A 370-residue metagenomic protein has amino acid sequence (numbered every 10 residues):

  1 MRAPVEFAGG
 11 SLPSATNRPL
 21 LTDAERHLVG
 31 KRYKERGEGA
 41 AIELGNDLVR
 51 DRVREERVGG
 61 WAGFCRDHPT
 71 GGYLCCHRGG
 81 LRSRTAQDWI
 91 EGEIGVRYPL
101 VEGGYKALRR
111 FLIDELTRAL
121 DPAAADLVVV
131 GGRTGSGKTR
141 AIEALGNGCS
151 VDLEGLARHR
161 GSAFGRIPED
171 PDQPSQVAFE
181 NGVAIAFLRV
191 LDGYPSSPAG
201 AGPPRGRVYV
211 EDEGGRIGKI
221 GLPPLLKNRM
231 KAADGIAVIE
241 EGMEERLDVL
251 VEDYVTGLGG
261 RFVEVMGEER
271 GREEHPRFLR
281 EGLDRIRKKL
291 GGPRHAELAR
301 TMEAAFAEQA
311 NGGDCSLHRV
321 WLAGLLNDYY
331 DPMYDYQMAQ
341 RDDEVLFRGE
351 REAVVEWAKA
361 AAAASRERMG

Functional and structural regions predicted by a protein language model:
M1-C65: Positively charged, proline/Ser/Thr-rich regional signature most characteristic of the Rhodanese/CDC25-like
P13-S14, G148, M230-G235: Short glycine-/polar-rich loops that comprise or flank the Walker A/P-loop and associated switch/sensor motifs
D47-E102: Catalytic cysteine-centered active loop of the rhodanese-like fold, especially the PTP/DSP P-loop
C65-H68, L116-A125: Phosphate-binding P-loop
L81-S83, D126-N147: Glycine-rich phosphate-binding P-loop
R97-E115, A123, V251, F262: Long, charge-dense
G146-R229: Conserved nucleotide-sensing/catalytic segment adjacent to the nucleotide-binding pocket in NTP-handling enzymes
G215, N228-G370: Conserved NTP phosphate-binding and transfer environment spanning the P-loop NTPase/kinase superfamily
